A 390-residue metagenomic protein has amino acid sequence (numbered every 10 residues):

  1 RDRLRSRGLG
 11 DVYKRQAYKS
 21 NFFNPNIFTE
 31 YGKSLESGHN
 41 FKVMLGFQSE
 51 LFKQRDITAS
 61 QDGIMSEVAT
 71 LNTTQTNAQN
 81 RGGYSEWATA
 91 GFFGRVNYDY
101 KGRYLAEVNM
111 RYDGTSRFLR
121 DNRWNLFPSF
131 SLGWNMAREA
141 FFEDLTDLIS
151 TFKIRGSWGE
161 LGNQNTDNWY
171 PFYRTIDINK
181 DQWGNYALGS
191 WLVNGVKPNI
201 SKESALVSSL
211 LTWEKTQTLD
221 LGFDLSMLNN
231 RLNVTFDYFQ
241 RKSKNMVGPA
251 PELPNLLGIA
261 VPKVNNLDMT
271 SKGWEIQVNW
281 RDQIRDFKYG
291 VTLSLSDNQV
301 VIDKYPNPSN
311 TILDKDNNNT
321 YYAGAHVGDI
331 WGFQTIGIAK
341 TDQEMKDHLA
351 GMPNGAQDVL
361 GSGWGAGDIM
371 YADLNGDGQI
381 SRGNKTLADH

Functional and structural regions predicted by a protein language model:
R1, K14-G332: Extracellular/periplasmic, surface-exposed regions of secreted and cell-surface proteins
D2-L9: Positively charged, low-complexity/disordered segments
T341-E344: Alpha-helix N-cap recognition
P353-L374: Long, low-complexity, polar/charged, intrinsically disordered or flexibly structured peripheral segments
A372-D373, N384-T386: Extracellular/surface-associated beta-sandwich interaction domains
D377: Acidic carboxylate motifs that coordinate Ca2+ or other divalent cations, activating on Asp/Glu
H390: C-terminal substrate/ligand-recognition segments
